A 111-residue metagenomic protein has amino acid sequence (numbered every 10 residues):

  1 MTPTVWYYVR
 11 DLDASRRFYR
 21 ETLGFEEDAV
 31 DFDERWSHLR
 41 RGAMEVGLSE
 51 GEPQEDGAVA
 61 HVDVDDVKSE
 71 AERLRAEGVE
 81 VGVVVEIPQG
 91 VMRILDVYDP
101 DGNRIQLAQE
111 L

Functional and structural regions predicted by a protein language model:
M1, E52-G57, P88-Q89: Short glycine-enriched loop/turn motifs at secondary-structure junctions
M1-R16, A58-A60, L111: N-terminal beta-strand motif that seeds the catalytic metal site of vicinal oxygen chelate
T4-W6, H38, E45, A58-H61 (+1 more regions): Short aromatic/hydrophobic contact patches that present stacked aromatics for nucleic-acid/ligand binding
S15-T22, L74, G102: Conserved active-site tyrosine of GNAT-family acetyltransferases
E26-A58, R104-Q109: Conserved short beta-strand elements that form part of the metal-binding/catalytic scaffold of enzyme active sites
D28, R75-L111: Vicinal oxygen chelate
A60-L74, V85: Mid-chain, well-packed structural core segment of small domains
